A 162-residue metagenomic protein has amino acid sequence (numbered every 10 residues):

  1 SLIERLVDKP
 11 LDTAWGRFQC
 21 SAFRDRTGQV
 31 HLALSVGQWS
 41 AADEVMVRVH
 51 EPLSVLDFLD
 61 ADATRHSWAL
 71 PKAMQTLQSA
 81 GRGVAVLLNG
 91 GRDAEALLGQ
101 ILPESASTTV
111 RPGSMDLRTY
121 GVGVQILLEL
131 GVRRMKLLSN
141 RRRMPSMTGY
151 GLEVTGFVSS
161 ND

Functional and structural regions predicted by a protein language model:
S1-D162: Catalytic domains of riboflavin
